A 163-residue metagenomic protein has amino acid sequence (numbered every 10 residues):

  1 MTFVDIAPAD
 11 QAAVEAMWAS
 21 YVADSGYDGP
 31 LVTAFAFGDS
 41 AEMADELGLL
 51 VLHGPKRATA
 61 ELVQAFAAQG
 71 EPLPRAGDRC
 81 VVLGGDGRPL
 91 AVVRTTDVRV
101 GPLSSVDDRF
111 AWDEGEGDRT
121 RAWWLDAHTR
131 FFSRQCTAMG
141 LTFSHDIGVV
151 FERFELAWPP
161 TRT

Functional and structural regions predicted by a protein language model:
M1-V92, V98-T163: Mixed-charge, low-complexity intrinsically disordered regions
